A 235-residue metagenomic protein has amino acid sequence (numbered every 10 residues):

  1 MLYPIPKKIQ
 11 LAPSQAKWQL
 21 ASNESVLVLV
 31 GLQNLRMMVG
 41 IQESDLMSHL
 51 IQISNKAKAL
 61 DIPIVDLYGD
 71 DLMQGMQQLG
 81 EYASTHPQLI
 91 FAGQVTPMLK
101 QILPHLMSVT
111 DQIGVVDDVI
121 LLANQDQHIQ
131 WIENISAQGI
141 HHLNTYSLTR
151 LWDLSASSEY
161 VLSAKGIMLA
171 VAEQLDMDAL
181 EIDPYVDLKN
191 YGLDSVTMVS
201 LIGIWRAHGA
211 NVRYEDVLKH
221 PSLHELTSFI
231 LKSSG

Functional and structural regions predicted by a protein language model:
M1-V26, N55-P63, Y68-S158: Active-site-adjacent betaalpha module
V26-L32: Acidic-leg catalytic submotif of subtilisin-like serine proteases
L32-G40: Short acidic, Gly/Ser-rich segments with clustered Asp/Glu that frequently serve as metal-coordination loops in enzyme
V39-A57: …and closely analogous acidic/polar surface helices at protein-protein or active-site interfaces in A-domain-like
S157-L180, S200-A207, S228-G235: Thiotemplate assembly-line natural product biosynthesis machinery
A172-Y191, H208-E215: Phosphopantetheine carrier-protein modules
D194-P221, S234: Phosphopantetheinylated carrier protein domains
